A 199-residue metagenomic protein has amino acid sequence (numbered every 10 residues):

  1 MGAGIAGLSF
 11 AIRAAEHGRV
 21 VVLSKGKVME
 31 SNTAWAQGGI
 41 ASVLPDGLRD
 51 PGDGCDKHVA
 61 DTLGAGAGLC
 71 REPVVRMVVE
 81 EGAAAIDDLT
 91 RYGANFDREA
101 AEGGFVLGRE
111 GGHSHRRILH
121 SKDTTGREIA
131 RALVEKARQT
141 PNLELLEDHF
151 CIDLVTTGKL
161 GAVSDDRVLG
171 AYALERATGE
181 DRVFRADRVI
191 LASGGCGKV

Functional and structural regions predicted by a protein language model:
M1-V22: N-terminal Rossmann-like FAD-binding beta1-loop-alpha1 element of flavoenzymes
A3, H149, D187-R188: Structural detector for helix-capping/boundary residues
A3, K25, G194-G195: Glycine-rich His-Gly loop
L8, E180, K198-V199: Short glycine-rich, flexible loops that bind phosphorylated cofactors or substrates
R19, S24-L169, A173-A177, K198: Conserved N-terminal/central alpha/beta ligand/cofactor-binding core
A177-R188: Core beta-strand elements of the Rossmann-like FAD/NAD(P) dinucleotide-binding domain in flavoenzyme oxidoreductases
R188-V199: Glycine-rich loop(s) and the adjacent beta-strand/alpha-helix scaffold that form part
